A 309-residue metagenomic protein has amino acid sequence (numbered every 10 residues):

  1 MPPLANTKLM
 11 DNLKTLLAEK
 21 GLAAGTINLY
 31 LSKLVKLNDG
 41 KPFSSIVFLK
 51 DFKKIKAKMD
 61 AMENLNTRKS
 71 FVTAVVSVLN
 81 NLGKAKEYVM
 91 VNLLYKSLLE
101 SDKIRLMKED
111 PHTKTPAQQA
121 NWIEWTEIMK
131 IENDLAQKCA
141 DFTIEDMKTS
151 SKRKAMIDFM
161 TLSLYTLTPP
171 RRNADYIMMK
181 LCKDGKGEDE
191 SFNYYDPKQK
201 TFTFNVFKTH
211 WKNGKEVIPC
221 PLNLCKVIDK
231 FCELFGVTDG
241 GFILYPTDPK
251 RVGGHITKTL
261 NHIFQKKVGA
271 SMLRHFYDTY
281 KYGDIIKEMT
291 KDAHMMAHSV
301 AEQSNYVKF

Functional and structural regions predicted by a protein language model:
N6, M10-L99, C220, S271-H275: Non-catalytic DNA-binding core/recognition domains of DNA-processing enzymes
G25, A174, T290: Residues within the helices of the helix-turn-helix
L82, K154-A155, L164-G187, D284-K287 (+1 more regions): A short, glycine-centered helix-capping/turn motif at helix boundaries that positions DNA-contacting or catalytic
Y88-D146: Flexible interdomain linker/hinge and immediately adjacent N-terminus of the catalytic tyrosine-recombinase domain
I128-A174: Basic, Lys/Arg- and aromatic-enriched nucleic-acid-binding interface segment
M178-L224: Conserved tyrosine-mediated DNA breakage-rejoining catalytic core shared by Y-recombinases
V217-Y277, Y282: Active-site/catalytic core of tyrosine-dependent DNA strand-transfer enzymes
M272-S299: C-terminal catalytic core of tyrosine-transesterase DNA break-rejoin enzymes
